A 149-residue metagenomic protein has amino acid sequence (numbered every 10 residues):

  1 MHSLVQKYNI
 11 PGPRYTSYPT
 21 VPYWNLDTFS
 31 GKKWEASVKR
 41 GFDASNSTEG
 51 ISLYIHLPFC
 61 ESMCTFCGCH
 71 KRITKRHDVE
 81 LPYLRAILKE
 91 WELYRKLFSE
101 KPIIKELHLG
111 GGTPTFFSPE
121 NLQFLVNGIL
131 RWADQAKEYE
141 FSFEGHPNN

Functional and structural regions predicted by a protein language model:
M1-I51: Flexible, acidic/Gly-rich N-terminal and inter-domain linker regions that tether and position cofactor-handling modules
G12-Y15, T20-V21, H56, H70 (+1 more regions): Generic secondary-structure boundary/loop-capping signal
V38, L84, L88-W91, V126-I129: A generic alpha-helix structural signal
V38-S45, E90-F98: Short amphipathic alpha-helices and their capping/turn segments at secondary-structure boundaries
G50-Y83: Canonical Radical SAM [4Fe-4S] cluster-binding loop centered on the CxxxCxxC motif and its immediate flanking residues
R72, E92-N149: Conserved SAM/AdoMet-binding glycine-rich loop
D78-L88, H146-N149: Glycine-rich anion/phosphate-binding loops
